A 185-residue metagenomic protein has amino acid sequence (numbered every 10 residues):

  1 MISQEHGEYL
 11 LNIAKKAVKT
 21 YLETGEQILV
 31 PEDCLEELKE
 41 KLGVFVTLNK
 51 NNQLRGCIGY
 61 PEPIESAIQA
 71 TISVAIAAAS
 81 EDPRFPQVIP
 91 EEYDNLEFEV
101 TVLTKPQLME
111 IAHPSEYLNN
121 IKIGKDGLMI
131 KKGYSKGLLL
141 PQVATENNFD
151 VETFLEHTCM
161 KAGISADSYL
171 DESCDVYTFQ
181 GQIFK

Functional and structural regions predicted by a protein language model:
M1-K185: Basic nucleic-acid-binding interfaces
